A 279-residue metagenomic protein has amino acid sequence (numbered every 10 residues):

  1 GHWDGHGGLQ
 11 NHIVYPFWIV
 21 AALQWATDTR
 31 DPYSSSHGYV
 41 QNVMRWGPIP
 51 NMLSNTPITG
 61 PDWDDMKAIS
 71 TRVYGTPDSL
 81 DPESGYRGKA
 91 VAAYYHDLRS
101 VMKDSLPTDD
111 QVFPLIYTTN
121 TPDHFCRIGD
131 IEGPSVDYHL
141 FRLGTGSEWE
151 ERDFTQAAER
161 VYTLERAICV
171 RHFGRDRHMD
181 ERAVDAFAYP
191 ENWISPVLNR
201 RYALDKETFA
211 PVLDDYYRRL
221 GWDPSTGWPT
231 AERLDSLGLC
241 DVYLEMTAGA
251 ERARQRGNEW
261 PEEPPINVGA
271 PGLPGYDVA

Functional and structural regions predicted by a protein language model:
G1-V278: Extended C-terminal regions of large enzymes
